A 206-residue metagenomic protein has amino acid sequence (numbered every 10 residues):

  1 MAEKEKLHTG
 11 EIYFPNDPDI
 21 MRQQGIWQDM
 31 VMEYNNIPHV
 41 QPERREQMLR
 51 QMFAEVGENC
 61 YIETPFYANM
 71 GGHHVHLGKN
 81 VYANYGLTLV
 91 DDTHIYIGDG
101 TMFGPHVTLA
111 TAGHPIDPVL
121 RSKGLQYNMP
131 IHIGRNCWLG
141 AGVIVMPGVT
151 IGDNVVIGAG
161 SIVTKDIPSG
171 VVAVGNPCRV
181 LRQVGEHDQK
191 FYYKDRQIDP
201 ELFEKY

Functional and structural regions predicted by a protein language model:
M1-N59, C178-Y206: Terminal amphipathic alpha-helical/low-complexity segments used for targeting or macromolecular assembly
E33-N35, D166-G170: Short arginine-rich
E43, P65-I151, N176-P177, R182-Y193: Flexible, glycine/small-residue-enriched loop-and-beta-strand segment within the central core of proteins
W138, V156, V172-V174: Short-chain dehydrogenase/reductase
G152-V155, P168-G170: Conserved catalytic segment of ABC-fold P-loop ATPases
N154-V163: C-terminal/domain-terminus segments
